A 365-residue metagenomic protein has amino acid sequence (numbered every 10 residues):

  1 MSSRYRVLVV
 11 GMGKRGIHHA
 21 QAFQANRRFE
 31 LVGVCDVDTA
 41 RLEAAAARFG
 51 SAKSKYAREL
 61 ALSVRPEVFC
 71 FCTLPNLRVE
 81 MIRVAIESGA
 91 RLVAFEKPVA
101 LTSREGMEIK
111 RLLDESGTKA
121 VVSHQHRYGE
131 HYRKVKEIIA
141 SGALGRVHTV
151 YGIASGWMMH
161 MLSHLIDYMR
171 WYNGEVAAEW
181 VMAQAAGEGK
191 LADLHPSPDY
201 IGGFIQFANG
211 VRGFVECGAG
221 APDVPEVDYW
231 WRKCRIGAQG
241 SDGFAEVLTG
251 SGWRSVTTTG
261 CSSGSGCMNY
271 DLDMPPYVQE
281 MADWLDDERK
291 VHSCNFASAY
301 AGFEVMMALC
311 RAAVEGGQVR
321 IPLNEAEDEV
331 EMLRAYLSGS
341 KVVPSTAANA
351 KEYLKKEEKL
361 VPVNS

Functional and structural regions predicted by a protein language model:
M1, V68-C70, D283-S365: C-terminal helix-rich "cap/oligomerization" subdomain common to oxidoreductases
M1-F49, N364: N-terminal Rossmann-like dinucleotide-binding module
S51-R58: Conserved SAM-binding strand-loop segment of SAM-dependent methyltransferases
S63, E67-V68, L74, V79-R127 (+1 more regions): Beta-strand-loop-alpha-helix segment that lines the small-molecule cofactor/substrate pocket of alpha/beta enzymes
C70-F71, F95, G152, Y200: Redox-cofactor binding/interface segments in oxidoreductases and associated redox assembly factors
E130-T149: Rossmann-like NAD(P)H-binding beta-loop-alpha module
V147-K233, A297: Rossmann-like dinucleotide-binding domain that binds NAD(P)(H)
L191-S197, Q206-Q279, H292-N295, L323-N324 (+4 more regions): NAD(P)-dinucleotide binding in Rossmann-like oxidoreductases
